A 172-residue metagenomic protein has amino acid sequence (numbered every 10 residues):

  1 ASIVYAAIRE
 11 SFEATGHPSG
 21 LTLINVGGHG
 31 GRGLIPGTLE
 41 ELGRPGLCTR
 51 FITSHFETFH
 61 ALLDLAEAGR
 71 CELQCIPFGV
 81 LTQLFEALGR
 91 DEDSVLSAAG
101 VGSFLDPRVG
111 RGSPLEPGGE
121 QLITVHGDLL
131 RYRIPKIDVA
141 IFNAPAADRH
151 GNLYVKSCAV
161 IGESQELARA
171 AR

Functional and structural regions predicted by a protein language model:
A1-R172: Conserved alpha/beta enzyme-core scaffold
